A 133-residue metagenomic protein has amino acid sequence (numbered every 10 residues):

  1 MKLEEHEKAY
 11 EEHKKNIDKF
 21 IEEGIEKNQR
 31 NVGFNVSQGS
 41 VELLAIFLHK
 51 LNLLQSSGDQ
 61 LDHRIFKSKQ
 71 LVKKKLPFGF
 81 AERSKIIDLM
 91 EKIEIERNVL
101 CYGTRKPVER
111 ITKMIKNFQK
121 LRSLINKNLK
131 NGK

Functional and structural regions predicted by a protein language model:
M1-Q29, L129-K133: Charged alpha-helical initiation segments
L3-H6, Y10, G33, S37 (+2 more regions): Intrinsic-disorder-associated interaction segments
A9-N16, N35, E42, L89-E96 (+2 more regions): Amphipathic, well-ordered alpha-helical segments in soluble domains
K14-I17, G24, Q38, Q70 (+2 more regions): Generic alpha-helical secondary structure signal
Q29-H49: Short, hydrophobic, well-ordered secondary-structure elements
L48-K133: Long, charged low-complexity segments
